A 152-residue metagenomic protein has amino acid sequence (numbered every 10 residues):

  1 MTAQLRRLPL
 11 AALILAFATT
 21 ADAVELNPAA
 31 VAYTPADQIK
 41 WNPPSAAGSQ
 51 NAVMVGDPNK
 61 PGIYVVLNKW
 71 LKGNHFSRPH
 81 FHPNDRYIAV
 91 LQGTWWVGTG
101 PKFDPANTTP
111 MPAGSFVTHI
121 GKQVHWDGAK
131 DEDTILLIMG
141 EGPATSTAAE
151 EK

Functional and structural regions predicted by a protein language model:
M1-L10: Bacterial N-terminal signal peptides that target proteins for export
A16-A21: N-terminal signal peptide c-region/cleavage motif recognized by signal peptidases
A23-Y64, E151-K152: A short, N-terminal "cap"/entry segment at the start of jelly-roll beta-barrel domains of the cupin/DSBH fold
A30-A32, A106, W126-K152: Double-stranded beta-helix
N59, P101-K122: Short acidic-glycine-tyrosine-enriched beta hairpin
Y64-H82, I120-K122: Conserved short histidine dyad/triad with adjacent acidic residue
L71-N74, F81-K102: Glycine- and acidic-residue-biased ligand/ion/polar-headgroup-sensing regions
S77-P79, V97-G98, H119-I120, V124-K130: Short beta-strand His + acidic residue motifs that chelate non-heme Fe in jelly-roll/DSBH and cupin folds
